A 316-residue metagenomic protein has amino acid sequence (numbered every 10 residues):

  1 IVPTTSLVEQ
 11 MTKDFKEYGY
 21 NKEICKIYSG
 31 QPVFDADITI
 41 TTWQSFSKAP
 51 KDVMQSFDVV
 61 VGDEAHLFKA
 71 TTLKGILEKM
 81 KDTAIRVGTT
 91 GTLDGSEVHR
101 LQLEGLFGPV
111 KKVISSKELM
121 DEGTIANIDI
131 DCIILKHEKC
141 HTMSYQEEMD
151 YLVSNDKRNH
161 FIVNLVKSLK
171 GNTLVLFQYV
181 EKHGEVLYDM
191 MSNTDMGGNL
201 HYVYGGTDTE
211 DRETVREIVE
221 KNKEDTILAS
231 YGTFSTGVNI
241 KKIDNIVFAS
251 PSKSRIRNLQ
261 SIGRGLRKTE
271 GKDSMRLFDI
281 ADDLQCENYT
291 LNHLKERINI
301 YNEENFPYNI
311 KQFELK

Functional and structural regions predicted by a protein language model:
I1-E17, G95, Y179-E181: Conserved Walker A/P-loop ATP-binding site and its immediately adjacent core in helicase/helicase-like ATPase domains
E9, E23-D35, L174, E185-V186 (+1 more regions): Conserved helicase ATPase core of P-loop NTP-dependent helicases/translocases
S29-V59, A70-G75, T233: Conserved helix/coil segment N-terminal to the catalytic DExD/H
T39-T42, A84-G91, T226-S230: Structural recognition of the conserved hydrophobic beta-strand(s) that form the central parallel beta-sheet of P-loop
S47, T92, G205-E303: Conserved RecA-like P-loop NTPase helicase motor core
D52-F57, L77-T83, K241, G263-K272: Short, conserved loop/helix-junction motifs that constitute active-site signature segments in enzyme catalytic cores
D58-V59, H66-D129, Y301: Post-DEXD/H (motif II) to motif III coupling segment of the RecA-like Helicase ATP-binding lobe
C140-Q178, K182-N193: Conserved interdomain hinge at the start of the Helicase C-terminal
